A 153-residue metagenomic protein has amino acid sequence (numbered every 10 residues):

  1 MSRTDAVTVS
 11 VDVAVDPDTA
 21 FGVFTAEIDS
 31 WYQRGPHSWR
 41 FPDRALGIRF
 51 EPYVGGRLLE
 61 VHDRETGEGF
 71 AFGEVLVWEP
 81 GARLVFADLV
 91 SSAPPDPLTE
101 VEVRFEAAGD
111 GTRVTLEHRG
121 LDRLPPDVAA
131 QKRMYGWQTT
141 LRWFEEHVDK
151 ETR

Functional and structural regions predicted by a protein language model:
M1-A45: Hydrophobic ligand-binding cavity/cleft-lining segments
T8-V9, R44-L46, V101, A129-K132: Alpha-helical scaffold segments that form or flank carboxylate-/histidine-based iron centers
V11, L116-H118: Short, hydrophobic/aromatic-enriched beta-strand segments in well-ordered soluble domains
D18, A82, T112: Glycine-centered loop/turn positions within well-structured domains that cap or flank conserved ligand/cofactor-binding
A20-F24, L58, V75, F86 (+3 more regions): Hydrophobic pocket/interface hotspot
Y32, R49-Y53, L59-G109, R119: Hydrophobic-ligand binding "helix-grip"
S38-F41, L46, E146-R153: Short, highly charged C-terminal tails/helix-capping segments
G120-R153: A conserved amphipathic terminal alpha-helix motif
